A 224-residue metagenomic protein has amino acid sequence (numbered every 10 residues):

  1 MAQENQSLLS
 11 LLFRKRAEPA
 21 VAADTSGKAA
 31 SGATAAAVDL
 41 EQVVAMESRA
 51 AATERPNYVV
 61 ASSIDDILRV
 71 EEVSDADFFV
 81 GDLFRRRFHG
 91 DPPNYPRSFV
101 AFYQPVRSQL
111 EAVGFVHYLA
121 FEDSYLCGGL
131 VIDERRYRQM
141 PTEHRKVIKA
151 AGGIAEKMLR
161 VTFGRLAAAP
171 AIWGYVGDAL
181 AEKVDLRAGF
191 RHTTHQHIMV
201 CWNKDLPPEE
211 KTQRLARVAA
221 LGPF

Functional and structural regions predicted by a protein language model:
A2-V59, A168-F224: Terminal substrate-recognition subdomain of acyl/acetyltransferases
L12, V43, I67-L68, F78 (+2 more regions): Extended hydrophobic/Leu-rich segments
E47-N94, Q213-F224: Short amphipathic alpha-helix that is part of the acyltransferase structural core
V70, D82, Q109, T162-A167: Alpha-helix C-terminal capping segments
D77-E134: A conserved beta-strand-loop-helix scaffold within acyl/acetyltransferase catalytic domains
F99-Y103, V147-I148, L159-T162, N203-P208: Short C-terminal domain-edge/linker segments immediately following a structured domain
Y125-Q196: Acyl-donor binding region in acyl/amide transferases
